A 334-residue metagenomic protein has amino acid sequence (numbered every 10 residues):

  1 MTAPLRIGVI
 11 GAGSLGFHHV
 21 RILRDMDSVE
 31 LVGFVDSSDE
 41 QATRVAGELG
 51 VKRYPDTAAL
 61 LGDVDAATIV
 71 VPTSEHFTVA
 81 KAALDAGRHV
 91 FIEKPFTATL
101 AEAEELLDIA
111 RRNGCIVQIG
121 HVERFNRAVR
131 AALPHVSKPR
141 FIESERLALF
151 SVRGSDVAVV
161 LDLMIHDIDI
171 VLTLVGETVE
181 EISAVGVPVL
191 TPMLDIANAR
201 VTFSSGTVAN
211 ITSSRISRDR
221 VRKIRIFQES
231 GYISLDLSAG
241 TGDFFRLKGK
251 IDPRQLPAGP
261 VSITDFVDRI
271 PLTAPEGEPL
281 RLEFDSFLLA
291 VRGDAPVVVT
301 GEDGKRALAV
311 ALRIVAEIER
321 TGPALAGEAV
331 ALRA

Functional and structural regions predicted by a protein language model:
M1, A66-I69, S286-A334: C-terminal helix-rich "cap/oligomerization" subdomain common to oxidoreductases
M1-L49, V171: N-terminal Rossmann-like dinucleotide-binding module
H19, L49-L107: Beta-loop-alpha module in the N-terminal Rossmann-like domain of NAD(P)-dependent dehydrogenases, especially those
V51, A86-R88, N113-I116, T207: A short helix->loop->beta-strand "cap" motif at the edges of active sites that frequently abuts
P55, I92, V117-I119, E143-S144 (+1 more regions): Hydrophobic residues in well-ordered beta-strands that form the structural core
T97-G154: A contiguous active-site-proximal alpha/beta segment in oxidoreductase catalytic domains
G120-R127, F150-E181, D195, G304: Mid-domain beta-loop-alpha active-site segment that forms a flexible, acidic cofactor/metal-binding surface
I168-D243, A274-D294, A329-A334: Contiguous beta-strand/loop segments that form the cofactor/metal-binding neighborhood of enzyme cores
